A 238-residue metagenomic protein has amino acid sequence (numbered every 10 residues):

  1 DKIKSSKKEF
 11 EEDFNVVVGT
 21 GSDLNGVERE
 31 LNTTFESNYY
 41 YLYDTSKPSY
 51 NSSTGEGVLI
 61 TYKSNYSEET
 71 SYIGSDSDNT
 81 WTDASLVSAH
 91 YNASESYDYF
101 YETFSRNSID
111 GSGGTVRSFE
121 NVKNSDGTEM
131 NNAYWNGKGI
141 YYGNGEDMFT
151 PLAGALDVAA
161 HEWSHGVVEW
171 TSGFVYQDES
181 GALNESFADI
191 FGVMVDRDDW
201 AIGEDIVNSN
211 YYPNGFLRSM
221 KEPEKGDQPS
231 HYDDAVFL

Functional and structural regions predicted by a protein language model:
D1-A159, G166-L238: Zymogen propeptides/activation segments of proteases
